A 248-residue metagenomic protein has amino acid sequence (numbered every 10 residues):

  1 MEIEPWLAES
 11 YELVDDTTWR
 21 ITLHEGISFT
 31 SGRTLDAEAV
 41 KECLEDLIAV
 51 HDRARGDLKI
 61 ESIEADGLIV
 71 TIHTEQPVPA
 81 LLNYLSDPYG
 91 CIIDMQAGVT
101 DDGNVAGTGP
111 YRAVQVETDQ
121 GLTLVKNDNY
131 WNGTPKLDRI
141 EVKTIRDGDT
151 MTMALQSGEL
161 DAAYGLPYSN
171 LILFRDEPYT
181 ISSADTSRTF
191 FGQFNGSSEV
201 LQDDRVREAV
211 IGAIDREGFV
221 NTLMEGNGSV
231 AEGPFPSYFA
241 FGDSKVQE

Functional and structural regions predicted by a protein language model:
M1-D15, H24, E45, A106-G107: N-terminal lobe/hinge region of extracytoplasmic solute-binding protein
E2, N83-P135, R139, D149: Gly/Pro-rich hinge or "lid" segments in bacterial periplasmic/extracellular proteins
E12, D16-T22, R53-Q96: Surface-exposed binding/hinge segments that line and control ligand-binding clefts or catalytic entry sites
D36-C43, G67-I69, G109-P110, L137-R139 (+1 more regions): Alpha-helical secondary-structure segments
G56-D57, I172-S183: Ligand-binding "clamshell"
D128-L173: Ligand-site clamp/hinge motif
T180-N195, Y238-F239: Periplasmic-binding protein-like
V230-E248: Structural transition elements
